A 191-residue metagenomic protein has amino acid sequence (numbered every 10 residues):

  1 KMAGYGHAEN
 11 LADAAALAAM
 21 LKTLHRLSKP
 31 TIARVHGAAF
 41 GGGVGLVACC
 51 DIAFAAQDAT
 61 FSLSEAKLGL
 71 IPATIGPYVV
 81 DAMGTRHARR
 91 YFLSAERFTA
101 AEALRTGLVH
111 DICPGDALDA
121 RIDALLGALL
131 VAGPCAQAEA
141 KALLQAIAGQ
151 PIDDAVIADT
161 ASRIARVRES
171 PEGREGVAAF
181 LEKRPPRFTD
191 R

Functional and structural regions predicted by a protein language model:
K1-T23, A39, P151-I152: Glycine- (often His-adjacent) and acidic-residue-rich active-site loop that binds/positions the CoA thioester
N10, A14-L21, L126, L144 (+3 more regions): Hydrophobic alpha-helical core bundles mediating ligand binding, dimerization, or RNAP-core interactions
K22-Q137, S170, R174-A178, R184: Crotonase-fold acyl-CoA enzyme core
Y91-F92, A103, L143-A148, S162-R168: Helix-loop "lid/cap" segments that line or gate small-molecule binding pockets
D154-V156: Juxtamembrane helix-entry segments on the extracytoplasmic side of multipass membrane proteins
P185-R191: Short C-terminal tail/terminal secondary-structure segment of NAD(P)H-dependent dehydrogenase/reductase domains
